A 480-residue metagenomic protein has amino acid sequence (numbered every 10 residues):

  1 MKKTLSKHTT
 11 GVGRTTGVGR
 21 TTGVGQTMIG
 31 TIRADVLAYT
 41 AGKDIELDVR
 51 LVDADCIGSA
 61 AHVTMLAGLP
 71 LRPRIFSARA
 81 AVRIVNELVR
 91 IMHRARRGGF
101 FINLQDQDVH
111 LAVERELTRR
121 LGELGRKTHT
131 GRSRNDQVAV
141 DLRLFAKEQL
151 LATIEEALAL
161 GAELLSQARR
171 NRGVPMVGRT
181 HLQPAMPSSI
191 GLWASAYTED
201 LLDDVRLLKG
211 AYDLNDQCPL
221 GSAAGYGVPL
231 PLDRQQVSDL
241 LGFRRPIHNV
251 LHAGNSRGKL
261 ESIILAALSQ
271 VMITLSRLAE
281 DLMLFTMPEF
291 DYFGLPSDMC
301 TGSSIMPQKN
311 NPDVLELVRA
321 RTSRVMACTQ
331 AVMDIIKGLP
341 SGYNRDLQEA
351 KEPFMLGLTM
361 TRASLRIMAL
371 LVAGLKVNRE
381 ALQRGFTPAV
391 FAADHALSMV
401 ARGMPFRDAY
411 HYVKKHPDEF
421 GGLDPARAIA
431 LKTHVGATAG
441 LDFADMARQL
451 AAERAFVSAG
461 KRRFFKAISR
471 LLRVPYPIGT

Functional and structural regions predicted by a protein language model:
K2-G11, G23-G227, L232-S238, T301-G302 (+4 more regions): A helix-coil-helix interface module used to build multimeric assemblies and to scaffold catalytic/cofactor sites
K2-K7, G23-G58, E123-L124, D291 (+1 more regions): Glycine-rich cofactor/substrate-binding loops
T64, G68, H93-F100, T118 (+15 more regions): Charged/polar positions within long, soluble alpha-helices
T64-P73, L192, S262-Q270, H395-R402: Short, well-ordered beta-strand elements within core beta-sheets of diverse protein domains
V85, L241, T286, S297-M299 (+2 more regions): A general structural motif at alpha-helix termini
N86-R94, N255-G258, K415-F420: A short structural micro-motif
L142-R143, K147-L150, I154-E155, A162 (+5 more regions): Charged, flexible cofactor/metal-binding loops and thiol motifs
